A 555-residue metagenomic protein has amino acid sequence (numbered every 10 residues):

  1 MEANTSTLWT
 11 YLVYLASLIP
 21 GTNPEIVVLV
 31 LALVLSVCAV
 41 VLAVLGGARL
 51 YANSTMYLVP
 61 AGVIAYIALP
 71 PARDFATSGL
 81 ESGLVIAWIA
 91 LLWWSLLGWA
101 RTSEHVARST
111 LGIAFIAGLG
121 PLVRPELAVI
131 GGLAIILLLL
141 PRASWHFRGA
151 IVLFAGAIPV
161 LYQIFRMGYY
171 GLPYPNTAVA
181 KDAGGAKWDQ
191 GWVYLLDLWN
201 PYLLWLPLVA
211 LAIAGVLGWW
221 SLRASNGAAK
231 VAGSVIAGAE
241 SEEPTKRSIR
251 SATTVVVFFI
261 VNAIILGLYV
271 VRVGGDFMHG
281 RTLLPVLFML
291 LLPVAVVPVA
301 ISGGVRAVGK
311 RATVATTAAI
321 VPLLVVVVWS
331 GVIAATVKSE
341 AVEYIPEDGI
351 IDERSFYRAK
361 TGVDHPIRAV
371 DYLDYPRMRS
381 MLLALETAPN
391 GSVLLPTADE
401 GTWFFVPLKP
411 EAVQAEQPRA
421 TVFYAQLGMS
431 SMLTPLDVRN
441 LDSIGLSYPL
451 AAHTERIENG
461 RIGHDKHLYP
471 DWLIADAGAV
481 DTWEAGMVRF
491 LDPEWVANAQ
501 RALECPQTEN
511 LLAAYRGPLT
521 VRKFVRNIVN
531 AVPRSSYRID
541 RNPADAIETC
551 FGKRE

Functional and structural regions predicted by a protein language model:
M1-E555: Membrane-proximal envelope and lipid/glycan-remodeling enzymes
